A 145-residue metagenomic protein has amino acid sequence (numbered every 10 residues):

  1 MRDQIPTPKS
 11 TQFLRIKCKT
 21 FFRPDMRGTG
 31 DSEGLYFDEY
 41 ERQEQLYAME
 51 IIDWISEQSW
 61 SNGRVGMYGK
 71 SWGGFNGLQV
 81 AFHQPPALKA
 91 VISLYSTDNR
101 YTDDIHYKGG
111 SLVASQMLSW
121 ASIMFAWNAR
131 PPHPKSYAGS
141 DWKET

Functional and structural regions predicted by a protein language model:
M1-R2, L35-R42, V65, W120-A129: The substrate-binding groove and active-site-proximal loops of carbohydrate-active enzymes, especially glycoside
M1-S56, I105-H106, L112: Cap/lid segment of the alpha/beta-hydrolase catalytic domain
Q4-P8, F82-Q84, A90-T145: Accessory cap/linker subdomain of secreted extracellular hydrolases
K17-F21, S61-R64, P86-A90: Loop/turn elements at helix/coil->beta-strand transitions in domains of secreted/extracellular proteins
S32, S71-G74, Y95: Catalytic nucleophile serine of serine hydrolases, specifically the conserved "nucleophile elbow" pentapeptide
S59-W72: Alpha/beta-hydrolase fold nucleophile elbow
G73-A81: Short helix immediately C-terminal to the catalytic nucleophile in hydrolase catalytic domains
